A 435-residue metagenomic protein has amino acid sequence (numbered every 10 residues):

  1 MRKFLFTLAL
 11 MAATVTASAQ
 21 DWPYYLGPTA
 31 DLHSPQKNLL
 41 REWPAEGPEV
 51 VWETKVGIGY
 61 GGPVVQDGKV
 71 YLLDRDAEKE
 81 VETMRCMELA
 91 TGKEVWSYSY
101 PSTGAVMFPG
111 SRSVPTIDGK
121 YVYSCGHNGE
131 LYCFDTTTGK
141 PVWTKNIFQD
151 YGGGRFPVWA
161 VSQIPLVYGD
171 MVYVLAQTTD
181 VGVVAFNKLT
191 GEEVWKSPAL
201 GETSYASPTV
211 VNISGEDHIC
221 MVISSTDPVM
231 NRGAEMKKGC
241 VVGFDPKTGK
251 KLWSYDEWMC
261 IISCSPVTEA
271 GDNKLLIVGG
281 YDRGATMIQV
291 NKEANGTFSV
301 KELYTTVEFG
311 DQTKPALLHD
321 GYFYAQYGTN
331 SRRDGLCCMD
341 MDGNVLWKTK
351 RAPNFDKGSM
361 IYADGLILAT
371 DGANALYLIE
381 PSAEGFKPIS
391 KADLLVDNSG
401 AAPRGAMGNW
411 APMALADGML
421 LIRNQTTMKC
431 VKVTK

Functional and structural regions predicted by a protein language model:
M1-F4: Positively charged n-region of N-terminal signal peptides that target proteins for export
L8-A9, K429: A periodicity- and composition-biased signal for non-globular, repetitive helical segments
A9-S18: Hydrophobic h-region of N-terminal signal peptides that target proteins for export in Gram-negative bacteria
A19-K435: Noncatalytic, solvent-exposed loop/strand surfaces of beta-propeller-type extracellular/periplasmic domains
